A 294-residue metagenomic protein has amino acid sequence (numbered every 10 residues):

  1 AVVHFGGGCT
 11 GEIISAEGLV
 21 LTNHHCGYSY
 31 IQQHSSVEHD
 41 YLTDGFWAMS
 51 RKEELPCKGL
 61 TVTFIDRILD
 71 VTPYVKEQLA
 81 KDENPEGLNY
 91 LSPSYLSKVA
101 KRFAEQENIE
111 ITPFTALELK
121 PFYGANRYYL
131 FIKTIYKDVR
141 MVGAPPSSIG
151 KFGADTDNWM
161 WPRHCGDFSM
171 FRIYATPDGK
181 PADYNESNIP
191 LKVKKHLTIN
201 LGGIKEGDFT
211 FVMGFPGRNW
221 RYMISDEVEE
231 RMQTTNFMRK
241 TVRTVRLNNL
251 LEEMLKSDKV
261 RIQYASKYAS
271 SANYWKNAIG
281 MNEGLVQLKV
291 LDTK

Functional and structural regions predicted by a protein language model:
A1-G8, I14-E17, L21-K294: Serine endopeptidase catalytic core focused on the charge-relay Asp
